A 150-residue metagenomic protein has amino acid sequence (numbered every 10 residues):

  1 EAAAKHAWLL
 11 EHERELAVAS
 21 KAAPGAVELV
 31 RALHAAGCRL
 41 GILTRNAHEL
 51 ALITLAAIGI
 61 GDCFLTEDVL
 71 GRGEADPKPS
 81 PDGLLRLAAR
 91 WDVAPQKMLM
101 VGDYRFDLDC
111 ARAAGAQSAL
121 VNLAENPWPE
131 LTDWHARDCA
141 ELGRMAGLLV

Functional and structural regions predicted by a protein language model:
E1-E28: Metal-dependent phosphoesterase signature
L16, L40-G41, G73-P77: Short, surface-exposed loop/turn motifs that are enriched in glycine and acidic residues and include a nearby proline
S20-I42: Glycine/serine-rich loop-strand microenvironments at binding/catalytic pocket rims
V27, R31-A35, H48, L52-V150: Asp-based, Mg2+/Mn2+-dependent phosphohydrolase catalytic module
T44-N46: Conserved phosphate-coupling serine/threonine residues in phosphotransfer and NTP-handling enzymes
